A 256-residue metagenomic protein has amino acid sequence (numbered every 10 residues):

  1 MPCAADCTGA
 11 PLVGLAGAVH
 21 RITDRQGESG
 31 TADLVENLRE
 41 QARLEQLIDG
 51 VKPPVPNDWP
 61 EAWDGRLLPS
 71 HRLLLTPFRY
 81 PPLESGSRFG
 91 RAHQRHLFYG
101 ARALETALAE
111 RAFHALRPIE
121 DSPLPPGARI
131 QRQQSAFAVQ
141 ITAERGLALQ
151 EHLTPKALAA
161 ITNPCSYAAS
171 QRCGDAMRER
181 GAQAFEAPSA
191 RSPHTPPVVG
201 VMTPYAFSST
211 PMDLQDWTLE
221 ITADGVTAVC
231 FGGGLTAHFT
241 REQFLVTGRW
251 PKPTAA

Functional and structural regions predicted by a protein language model:
M1-R91, L116-A256: Active-site and NAD+-binding cores of ADP-ribose-processing enzymes
H96-A101: A short, exposed loop/beta-hairpin motif centered on an aromatic-Gly-Thr core
R102-A103, G181: Generic detector of short, well-ordered, non-transmembrane alpha-helical segments enriched in hydrophobic residues
A103-L104, A190: An acidic- and aromatic-residue-enriched active-site/binding cleft used to recognize and process polar
T106-A112: Contiguous mid-protein beta-loop-alpha structural module that forms a pocket-lining wall or clamp of enzyme active
